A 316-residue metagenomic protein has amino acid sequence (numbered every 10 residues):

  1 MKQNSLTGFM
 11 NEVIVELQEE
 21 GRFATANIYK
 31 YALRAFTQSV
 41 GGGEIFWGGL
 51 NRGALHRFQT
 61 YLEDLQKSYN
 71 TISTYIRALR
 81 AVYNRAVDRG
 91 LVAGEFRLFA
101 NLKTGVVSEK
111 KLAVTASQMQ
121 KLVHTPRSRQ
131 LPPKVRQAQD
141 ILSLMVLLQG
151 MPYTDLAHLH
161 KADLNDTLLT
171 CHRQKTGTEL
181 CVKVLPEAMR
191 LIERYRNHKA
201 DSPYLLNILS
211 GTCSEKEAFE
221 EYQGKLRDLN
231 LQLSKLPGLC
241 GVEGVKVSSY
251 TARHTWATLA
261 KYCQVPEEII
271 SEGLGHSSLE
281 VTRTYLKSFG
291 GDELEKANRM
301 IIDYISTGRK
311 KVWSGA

Functional and structural regions predicted by a protein language model:
N11-A24, L33-K110, T125-R129: N-terminal core-binding DNA-recognition domain of tyrosine recombinases/integrases
F96-Y153: Basic, Lys/Arg- and aromatic-enriched nucleic-acid-binding interface segment
A113, R173-G177, L274-M300: Catalytic-site neighborhood detector that most strongly recognizes the C-terminal catalytic loop/helix of tyrosine
Q130-P133, N230-E272: Short, basic (Lys/Arg/His-rich) helix/loop patches that form interaction surfaces in the mid-to-C-terminal regions
H158-R194: Conserved tyrosine-mediated DNA breakage-rejoining catalytic core shared by Y-recombinases
A162-T170, K246, V265-Y285, R309-A316: Short, polar N-cap/turn motifs at the start of nucleic acid-interacting alpha helices
L185-E243: Active-site/catalytic core of tyrosine-dependent DNA strand-transfer enzymes
A200, I208-K216, M300-A316: C-terminal secondary-structure termini that scaffold catalytic or DNA-interacting sites
